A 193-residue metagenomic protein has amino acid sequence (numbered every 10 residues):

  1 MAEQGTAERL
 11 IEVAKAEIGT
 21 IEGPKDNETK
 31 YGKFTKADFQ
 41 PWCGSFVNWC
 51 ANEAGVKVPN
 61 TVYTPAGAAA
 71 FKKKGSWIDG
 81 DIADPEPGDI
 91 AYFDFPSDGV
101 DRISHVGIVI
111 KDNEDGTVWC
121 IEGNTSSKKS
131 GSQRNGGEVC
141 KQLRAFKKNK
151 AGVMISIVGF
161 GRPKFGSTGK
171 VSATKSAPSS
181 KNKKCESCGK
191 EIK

Functional and structural regions predicted by a protein language model:
M1-V56, I155, R162-K164, G169-S179: N-terminal capping segments
Q4-G5, D101-K193: Aromatic- and glycine-rich peptidoglycan recognition patches
G19-E22, K57, F93-P96, T125-S127 (+1 more regions): Short regulatory "switch" loops immediately downstream of catalytic or recognition motifs within protein catalytic
G23-P87, F93, S97-D98: Catalytic cysteine-centered active-site loop
